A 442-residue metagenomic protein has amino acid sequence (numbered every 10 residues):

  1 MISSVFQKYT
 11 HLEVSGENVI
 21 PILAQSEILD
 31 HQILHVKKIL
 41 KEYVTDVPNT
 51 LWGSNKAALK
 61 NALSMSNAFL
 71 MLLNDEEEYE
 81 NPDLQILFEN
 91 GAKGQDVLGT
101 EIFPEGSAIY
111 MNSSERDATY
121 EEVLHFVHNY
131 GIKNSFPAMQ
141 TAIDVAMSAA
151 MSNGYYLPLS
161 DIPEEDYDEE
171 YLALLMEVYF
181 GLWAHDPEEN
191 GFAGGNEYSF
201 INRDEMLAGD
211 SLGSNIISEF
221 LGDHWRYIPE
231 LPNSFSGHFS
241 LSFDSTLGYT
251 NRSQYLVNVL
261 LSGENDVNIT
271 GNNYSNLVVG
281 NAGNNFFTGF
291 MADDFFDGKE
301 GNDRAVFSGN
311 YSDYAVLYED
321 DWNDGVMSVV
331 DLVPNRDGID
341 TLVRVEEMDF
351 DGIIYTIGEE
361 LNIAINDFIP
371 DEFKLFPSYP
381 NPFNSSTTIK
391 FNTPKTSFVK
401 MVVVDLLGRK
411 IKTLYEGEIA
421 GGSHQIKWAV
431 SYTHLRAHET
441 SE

Functional and structural regions predicted by a protein language model:
L12-E27: Acidic/histidine-rich, surface-exposed loop or edge segments in extracytoplasmic proteins
V19, L29-S152: Acidic/His-rich structured neighborhood in mature extracellular/periplasmic domains
I132-H185: Post-HExxH zinc-binding segment in Zn-dependent metallohydrolases
M176-Q254: Pan-zinc metallopeptidase signature
F243-V306, S312-Y314, D324-P334, M348: Glycine- and aspartate-rich repeat motifs characteristic of hemolysin/RTX-like Ca2+-binding segments in secreted
N310-S312, I353-Y355: Acidic glycine-/aspartate-rich tracts in secreted/extracellular proteins
E359-N362: Short, compositionally biased serine/threonine- and acidic-rich segments at solvent-exposed termini, linkers, or domain
F368-Y379, F383-S441: C-terminal outer-membrane/trafficking sorting elements
